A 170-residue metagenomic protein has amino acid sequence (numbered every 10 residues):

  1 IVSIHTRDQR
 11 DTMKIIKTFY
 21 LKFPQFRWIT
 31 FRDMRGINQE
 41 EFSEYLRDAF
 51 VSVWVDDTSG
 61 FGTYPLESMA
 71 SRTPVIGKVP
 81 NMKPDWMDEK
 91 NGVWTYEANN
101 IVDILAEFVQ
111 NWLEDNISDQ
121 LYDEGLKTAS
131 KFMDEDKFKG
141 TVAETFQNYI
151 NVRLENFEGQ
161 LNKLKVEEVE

Functional and structural regions predicted by a protein language model:
I1-F42: Conserved catalytic-core segment of nucleotide-activated headgroup transferases in glycan assembly
S43, L66-A70, P84-D85: Short alpha-helical segment that forms part of, or immediately flanks, the ligand-binding pocket in carbohydrate-active
E44-A49: Short alpha-helical donor nucleotide-sugar binding micro-motif in glycosyltransferases
F50, R72: A short alpha->beta transition loop at the rim of the catalytic pocket in nucleotide-sugar-dependent
D57: Aromatic "clamp/platform" in nucleotide-sugar-dependent glycosyltransferases that forms part of the donor/acceptor
P74-K78: Short hydrophobic beta-strand element within catalytic cores of glycosyltransferases and related nucleotide-activated
P84-Q110, N116: Change "using UDP/GDP/dTDP sugars" to "using nucleotide sugars
L113-E168: A charged, aromatic-enriched C-terminal amphipathic alpha-helix characteristic of glycosyltransferases across folds
